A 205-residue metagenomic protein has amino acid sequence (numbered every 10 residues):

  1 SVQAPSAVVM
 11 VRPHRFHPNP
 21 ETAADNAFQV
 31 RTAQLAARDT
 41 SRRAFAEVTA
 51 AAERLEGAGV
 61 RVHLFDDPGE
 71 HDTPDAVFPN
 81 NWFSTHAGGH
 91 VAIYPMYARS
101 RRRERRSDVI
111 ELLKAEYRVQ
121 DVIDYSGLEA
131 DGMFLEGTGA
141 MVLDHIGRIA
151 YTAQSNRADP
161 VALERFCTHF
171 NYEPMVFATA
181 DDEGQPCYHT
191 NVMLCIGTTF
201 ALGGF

Functional and structural regions predicted by a protein language model:
S1-F205: The feature marks the mature, well-folded catalytic cores of soluble enzymes
